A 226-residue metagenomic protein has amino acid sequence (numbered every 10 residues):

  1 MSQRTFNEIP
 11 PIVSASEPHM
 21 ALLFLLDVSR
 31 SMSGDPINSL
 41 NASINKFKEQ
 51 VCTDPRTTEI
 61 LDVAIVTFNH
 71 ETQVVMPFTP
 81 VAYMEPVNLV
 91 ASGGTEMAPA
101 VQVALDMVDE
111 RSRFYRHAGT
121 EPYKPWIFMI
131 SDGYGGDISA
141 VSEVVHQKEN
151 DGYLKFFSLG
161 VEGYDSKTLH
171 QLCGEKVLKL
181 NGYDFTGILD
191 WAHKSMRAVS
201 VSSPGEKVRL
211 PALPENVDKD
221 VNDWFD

Functional and structural regions predicted by a protein language model:
M1-L23, V28-N38, C52, S112-H117: Acidic, polar low-complexity linker/tail segments
L26-S29, L40, I65, A104 (+1 more regions): DG-centered beta-turn motif at the end of beta-strands
S29, G135, V141-Q147: Mixed-charge (Asp/Glu-Lys/Arg
L40-C52: An active-site-proximal "capping" alpha-helix that borders the catalytic cofactor pocket
P55-R56, H146-L154: Arginine/glycine-rich "motif VI" loop of SF2 helicases in the C-terminal RecA-like domain
D62-N88: Short, charge-patterned binding micro-sites
Q73, Y83-Y123, G135-D137, K155-L169 (+1 more regions): Von Willebrand factor
S158, E162-F225: Von Willebrand factor A/integrin I-like adhesion domains
